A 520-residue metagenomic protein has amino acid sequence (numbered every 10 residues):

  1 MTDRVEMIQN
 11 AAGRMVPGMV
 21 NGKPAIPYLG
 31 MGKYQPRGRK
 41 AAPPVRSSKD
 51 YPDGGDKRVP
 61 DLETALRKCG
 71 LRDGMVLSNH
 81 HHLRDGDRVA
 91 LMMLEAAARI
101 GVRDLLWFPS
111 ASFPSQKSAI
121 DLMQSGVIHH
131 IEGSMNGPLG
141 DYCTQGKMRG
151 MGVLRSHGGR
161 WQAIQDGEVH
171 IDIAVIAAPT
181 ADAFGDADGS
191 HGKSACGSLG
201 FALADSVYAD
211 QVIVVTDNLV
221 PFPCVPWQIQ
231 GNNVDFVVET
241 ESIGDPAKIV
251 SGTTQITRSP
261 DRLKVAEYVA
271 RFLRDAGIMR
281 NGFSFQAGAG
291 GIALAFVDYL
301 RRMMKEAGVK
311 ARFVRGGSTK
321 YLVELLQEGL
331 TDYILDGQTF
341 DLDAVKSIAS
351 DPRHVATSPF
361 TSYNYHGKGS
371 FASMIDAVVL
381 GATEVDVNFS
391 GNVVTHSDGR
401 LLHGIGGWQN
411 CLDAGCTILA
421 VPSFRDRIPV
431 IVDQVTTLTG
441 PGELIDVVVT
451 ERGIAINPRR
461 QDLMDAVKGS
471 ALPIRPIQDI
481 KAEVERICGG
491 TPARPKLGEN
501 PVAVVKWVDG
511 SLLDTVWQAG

Functional and structural regions predicted by a protein language model:
T2-G520: Conserved alpha/beta enzyme-core scaffold
